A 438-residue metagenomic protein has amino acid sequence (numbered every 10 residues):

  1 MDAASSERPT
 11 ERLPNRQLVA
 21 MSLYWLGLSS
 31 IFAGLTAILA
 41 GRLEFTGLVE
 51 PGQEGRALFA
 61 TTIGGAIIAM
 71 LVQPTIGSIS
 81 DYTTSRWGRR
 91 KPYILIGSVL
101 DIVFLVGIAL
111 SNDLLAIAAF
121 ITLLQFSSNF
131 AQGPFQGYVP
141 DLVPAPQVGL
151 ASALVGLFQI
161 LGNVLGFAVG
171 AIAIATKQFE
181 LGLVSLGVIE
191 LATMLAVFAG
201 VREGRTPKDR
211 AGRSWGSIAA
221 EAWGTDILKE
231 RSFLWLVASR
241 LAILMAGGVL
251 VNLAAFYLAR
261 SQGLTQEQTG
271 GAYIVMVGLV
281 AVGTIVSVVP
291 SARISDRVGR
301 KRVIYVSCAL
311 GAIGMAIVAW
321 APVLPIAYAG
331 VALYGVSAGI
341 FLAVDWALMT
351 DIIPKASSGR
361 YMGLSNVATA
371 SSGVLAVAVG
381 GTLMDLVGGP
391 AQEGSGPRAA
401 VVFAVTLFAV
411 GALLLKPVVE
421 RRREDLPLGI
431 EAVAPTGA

Functional and structural regions predicted by a protein language model:
D2-P14, G204-A238, A432-A438: Juxtamembrane intracellular "pre-TM" segments in multi-pass secondary transporters
E7-A66, L234-S239, I243-G263: Helix-loop boundary and gating motifs at the non-cytosolic
L39, F130-V143, F341-P354: Intracellular juxtamembrane helix-capping segments at the cytosolic ends of symmetry-related transmembrane helices
E54, I174-V188, T382-L407: A membrane-interface helix-boundary motif in multi-pass transporters
A69, G149-I174, N366-V377: Glycine-rich segments within core transmembrane alpha-helices of 12-TM secondary carriers
V72-W87, V286-G299, M384: Helix-to-loop junctions at the C-terminal end of transmembrane segments in multipass secondary transporters
R90-V106, R302-I317: Structural signature of the two symmetry-related core transmembrane helices
A109, A192-V201, V402-A438: Multi-pass alpha-helical transporter architecture, strongest for 12-TM Major Facilitator/SLC carriers used
